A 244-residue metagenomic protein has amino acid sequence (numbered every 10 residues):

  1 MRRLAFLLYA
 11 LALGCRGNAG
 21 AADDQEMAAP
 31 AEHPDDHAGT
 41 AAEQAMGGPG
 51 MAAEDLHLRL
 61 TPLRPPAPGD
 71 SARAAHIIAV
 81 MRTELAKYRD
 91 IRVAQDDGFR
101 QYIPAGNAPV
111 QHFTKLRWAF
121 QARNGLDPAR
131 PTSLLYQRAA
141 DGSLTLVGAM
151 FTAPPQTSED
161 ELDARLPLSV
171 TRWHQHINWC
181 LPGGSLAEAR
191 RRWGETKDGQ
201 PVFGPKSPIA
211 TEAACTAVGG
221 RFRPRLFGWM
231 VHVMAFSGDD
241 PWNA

Functional and structural regions predicted by a protein language model:
A5-G14: Bacterial N-terminal signal peptides
R16-A19: Bacterial signal peptide processing site
E26-A28, A45: Intrinsically disordered, low-complexity segments enriched in small/polar and acidic residues
P34-A244: Primary mode marks residue(s) on the alpha4-beta5-alpha5 output face of response regulator receiver
